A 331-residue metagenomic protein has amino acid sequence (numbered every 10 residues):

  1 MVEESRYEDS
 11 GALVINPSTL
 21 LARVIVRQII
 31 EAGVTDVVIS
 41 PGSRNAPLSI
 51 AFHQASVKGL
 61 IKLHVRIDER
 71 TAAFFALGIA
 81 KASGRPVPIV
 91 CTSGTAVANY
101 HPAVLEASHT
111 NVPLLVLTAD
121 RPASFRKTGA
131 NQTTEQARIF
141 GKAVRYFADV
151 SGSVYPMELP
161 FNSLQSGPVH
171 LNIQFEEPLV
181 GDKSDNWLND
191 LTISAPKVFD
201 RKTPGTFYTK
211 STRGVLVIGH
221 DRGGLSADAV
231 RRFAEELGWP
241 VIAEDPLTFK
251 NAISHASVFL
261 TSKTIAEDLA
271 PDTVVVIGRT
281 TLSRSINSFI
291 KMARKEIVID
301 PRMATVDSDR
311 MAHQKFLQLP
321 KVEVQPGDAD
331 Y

Functional and structural regions predicted by a protein language model:
V2-E3, R23-T35, I79-G84, P160-Q165 (+2 more regions): Glycine-rich phosphate/diphosphate-binding loops that line cofactor/substrate pockets in enzymes
V2-P17, I290-Y331: Phosphate/pyrophosphate-binding active-site segments
E4-N16, L60-L63, N162-S211, A329: Conformationally flexible catalytic loops at phosphate/diphosphate-handling active centers
A46, R70-A73, A96-A98, R121-R126 (+5 more regions): Short gly/pro/ser/thr-enriched loop/turn and capping motifs at secondary-structure boundaries
P47-A123: Thiamine diphosphate
N99, I218-I297, P301, T305-S308: Glycine-rich, anion-gripping cofactor-binding loops and their flanking helix/strand elements in enzyme active sites
A123, N131-G167: Conserved thiamine diphosphate
Y208-G224, D328-Y331: Active-site donor-nucleotide binding/catalytic segment of nucleotide-sugar enzymes
